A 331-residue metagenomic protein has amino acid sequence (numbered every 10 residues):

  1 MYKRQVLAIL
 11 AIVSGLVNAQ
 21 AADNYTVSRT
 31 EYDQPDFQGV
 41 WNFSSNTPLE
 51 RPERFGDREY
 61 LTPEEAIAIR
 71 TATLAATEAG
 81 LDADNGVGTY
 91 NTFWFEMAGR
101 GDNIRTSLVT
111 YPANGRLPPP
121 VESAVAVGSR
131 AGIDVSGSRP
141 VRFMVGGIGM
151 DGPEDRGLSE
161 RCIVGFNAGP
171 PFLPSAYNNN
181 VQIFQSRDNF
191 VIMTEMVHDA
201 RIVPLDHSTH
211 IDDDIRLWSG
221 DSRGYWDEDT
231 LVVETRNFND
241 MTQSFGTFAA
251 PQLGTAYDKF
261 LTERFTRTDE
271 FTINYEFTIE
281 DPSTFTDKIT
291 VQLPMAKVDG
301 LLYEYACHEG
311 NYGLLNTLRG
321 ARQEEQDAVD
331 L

Functional and structural regions predicted by a protein language model:
M1-Q5: Conserved small/polar residues in nucleotide/adenosyl-binding loops
V6-G15: Bacterial N-terminal signal peptides
A19-L331: PEST-like low-complexity, intrinsically disordered acidic/proline/serine-rich tracts that flank trafficking/processing
